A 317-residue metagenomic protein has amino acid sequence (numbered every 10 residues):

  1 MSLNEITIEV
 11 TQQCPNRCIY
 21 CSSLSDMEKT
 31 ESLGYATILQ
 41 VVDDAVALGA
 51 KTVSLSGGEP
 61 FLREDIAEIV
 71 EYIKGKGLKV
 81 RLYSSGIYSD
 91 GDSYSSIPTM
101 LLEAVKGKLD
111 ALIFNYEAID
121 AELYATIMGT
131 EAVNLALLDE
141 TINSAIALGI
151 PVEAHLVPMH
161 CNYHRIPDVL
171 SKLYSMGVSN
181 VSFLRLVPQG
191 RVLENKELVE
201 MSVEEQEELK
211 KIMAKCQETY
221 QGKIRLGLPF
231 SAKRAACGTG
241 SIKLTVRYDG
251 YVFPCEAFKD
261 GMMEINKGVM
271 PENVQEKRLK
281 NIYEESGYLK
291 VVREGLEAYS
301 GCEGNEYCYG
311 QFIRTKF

Functional and structural regions predicted by a protein language model:
M1-A36: Canonical Radical SAM [4Fe-4S] cluster-binding loop centered on the CxxxCxxC motif and its immediate flanking residues
M1-S2, L24, A257-F317: Flexible mid-to-C-terminal extensions adjoining Fe-S/redox cofactors in radical SAM and related proteins
E5, E9, S54, E153 (+1 more regions): Conserved beta-strand segments that form the floor/walls of ligand-binding pockets within enzyme and binding domains
T7, T11-C14, F230, Y248 (+2 more regions): Residue-level signal for mature regions of secreted extracellular proteins and peptides
N16-Y20, A121-L123, Q189-L193: Short acidic/His/Gly/Ser-rich catalytic and metal-binding motifs that mark active-site loops of diverse hydrolases
L24-S32, T126-A132, K196-M201: Short glycine-enriched, charge-decorated loop/helix-capping segments at active-site entrances that position
S32-S56, R63-L184: Radical SAM/AdoMet-radical enzyme domain recognition
P151, Y163, P167, V187-F258 (+1 more regions): A C-terminal junction/extension of Radical SAM enzymes
